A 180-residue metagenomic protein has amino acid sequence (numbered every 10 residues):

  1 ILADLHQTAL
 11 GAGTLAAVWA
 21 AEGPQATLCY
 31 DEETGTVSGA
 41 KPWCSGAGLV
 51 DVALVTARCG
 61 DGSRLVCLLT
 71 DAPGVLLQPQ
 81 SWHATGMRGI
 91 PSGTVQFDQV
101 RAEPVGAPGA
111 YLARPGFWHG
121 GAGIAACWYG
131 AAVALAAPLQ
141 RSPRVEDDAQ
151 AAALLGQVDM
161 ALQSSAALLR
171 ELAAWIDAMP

Functional and structural regions predicted by a protein language model:
I1-L49: Glycine-rich flavin
I1-L5, V133-R141, A174: Short glycine/serine- and small hydrophobic-enriched flexible loop segments
T14, P24, L49-D51, G62 (+2 more regions): A generic structural signal for well-ordered coil/turn residues at beta-strand boundaries that shape enzyme active-site
V18-A20, S38, V55-T56, C67-D71 (+1 more regions): Short beta-strand segments
T34-S38, L77, V95-Q99: Generic recognition of long tandem-repeat/solenoid scaffolds
W43-L77: A short core secondary-structure module
A84-A166: Glycine-rich beta->alpha junctions and the first turn(s) of the following alpha-helix
A166-P180: C-terminal helix-coil-helix/basic helical segment that borders enzyme active sites and/or dimer interfaces and provides
